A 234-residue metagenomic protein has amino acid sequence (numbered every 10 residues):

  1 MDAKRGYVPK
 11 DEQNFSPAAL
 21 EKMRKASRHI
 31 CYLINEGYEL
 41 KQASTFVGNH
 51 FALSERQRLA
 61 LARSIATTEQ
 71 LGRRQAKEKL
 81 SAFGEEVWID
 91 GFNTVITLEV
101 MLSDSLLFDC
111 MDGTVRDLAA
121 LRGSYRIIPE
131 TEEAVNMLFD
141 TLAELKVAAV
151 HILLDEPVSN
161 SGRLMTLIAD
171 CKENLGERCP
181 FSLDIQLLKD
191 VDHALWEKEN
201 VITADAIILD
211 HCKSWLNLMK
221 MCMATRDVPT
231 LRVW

Functional and structural regions predicted by a protein language model:
M1-V87, T94-W234: Charge-biased, low-complexity intrinsically disordered regions
